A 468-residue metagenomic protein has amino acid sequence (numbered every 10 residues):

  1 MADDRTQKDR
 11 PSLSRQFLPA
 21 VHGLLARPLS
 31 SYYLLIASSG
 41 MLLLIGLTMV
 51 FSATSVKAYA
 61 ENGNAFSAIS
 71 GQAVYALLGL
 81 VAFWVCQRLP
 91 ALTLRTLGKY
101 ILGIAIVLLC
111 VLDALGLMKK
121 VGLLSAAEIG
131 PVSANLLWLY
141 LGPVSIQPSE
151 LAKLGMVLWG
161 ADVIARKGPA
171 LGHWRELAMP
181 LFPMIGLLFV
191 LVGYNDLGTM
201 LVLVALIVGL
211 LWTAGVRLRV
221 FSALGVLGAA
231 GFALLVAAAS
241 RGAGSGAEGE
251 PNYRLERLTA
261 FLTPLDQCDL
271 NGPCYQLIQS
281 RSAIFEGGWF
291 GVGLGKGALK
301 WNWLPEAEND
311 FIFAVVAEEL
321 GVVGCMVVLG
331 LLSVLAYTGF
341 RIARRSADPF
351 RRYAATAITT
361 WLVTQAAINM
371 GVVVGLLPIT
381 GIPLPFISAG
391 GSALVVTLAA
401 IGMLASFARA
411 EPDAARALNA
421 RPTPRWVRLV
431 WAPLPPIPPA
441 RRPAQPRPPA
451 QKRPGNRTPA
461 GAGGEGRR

Functional and structural regions predicted by a protein language model:
M1-P28: Short, Lys/Arg-rich, polar N-terminal cytosolic tail immediately upstream of the first transmembrane signal-anchor
R10-R15, V132, K300-E306: Short, membrane-interfacial amphipathic segments enriched in basic
G23-S39: N-terminal membrane topogenic signal
I36-S52, Y59-G272, A314-V372, A399 (+1 more regions): Hydrophobic alpha-helical transmembrane segments of multi-pass inner membrane proteins, especially in bacterial systems
M41-L44, G375-D413: Transmembrane alpha-helices of multi-pass inner-membrane enzymes
S133, L141, L265, L270-G295 (+1 more regions): Extracytosolic (periplasmic/ER-lumenal) interhelical loops and adjacent juxtamembrane/interface segments of multi-pass
G142-A152, Y194-N195, T199, G288-G293 (+1 more regions): Glycine/serine-rich anion-binding loops at beta->alpha junctions that coordinate negatively charged ligand groups
I284-V323, A343-S346: Long extracytoplasmic/lumenal interhelical loops at the membrane interface of multi-pass membrane proteins
